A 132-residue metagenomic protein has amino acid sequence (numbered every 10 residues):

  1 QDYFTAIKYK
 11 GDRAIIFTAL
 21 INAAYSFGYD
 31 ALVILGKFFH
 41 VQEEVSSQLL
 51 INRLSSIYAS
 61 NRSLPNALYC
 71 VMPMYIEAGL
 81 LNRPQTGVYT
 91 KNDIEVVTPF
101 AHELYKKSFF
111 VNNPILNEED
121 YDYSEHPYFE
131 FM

Functional and structural regions predicted by a protein language model:
D12-I21, Y89: Short, Lys/Arg-enriched N-terminal segment that forms or immediately precedes the first helix of a structured domain
F17-E43, V97-L116: Positively charged, polyanion-binding regions of nucleic-acid-associated proteins
E44-V45, L81: Conserved hydrophobic residue
Q48-A59, Y121-P127: DNA-recognition alpha helix
L68-A78, M132: Basic amphipathic alpha-helical segments that dock to polyanions
I76-T86: A short, conserved structural fragment
P84-M132: Accessory, usually C-terminal, subdomains that scaffold auxiliary metal cofactors
